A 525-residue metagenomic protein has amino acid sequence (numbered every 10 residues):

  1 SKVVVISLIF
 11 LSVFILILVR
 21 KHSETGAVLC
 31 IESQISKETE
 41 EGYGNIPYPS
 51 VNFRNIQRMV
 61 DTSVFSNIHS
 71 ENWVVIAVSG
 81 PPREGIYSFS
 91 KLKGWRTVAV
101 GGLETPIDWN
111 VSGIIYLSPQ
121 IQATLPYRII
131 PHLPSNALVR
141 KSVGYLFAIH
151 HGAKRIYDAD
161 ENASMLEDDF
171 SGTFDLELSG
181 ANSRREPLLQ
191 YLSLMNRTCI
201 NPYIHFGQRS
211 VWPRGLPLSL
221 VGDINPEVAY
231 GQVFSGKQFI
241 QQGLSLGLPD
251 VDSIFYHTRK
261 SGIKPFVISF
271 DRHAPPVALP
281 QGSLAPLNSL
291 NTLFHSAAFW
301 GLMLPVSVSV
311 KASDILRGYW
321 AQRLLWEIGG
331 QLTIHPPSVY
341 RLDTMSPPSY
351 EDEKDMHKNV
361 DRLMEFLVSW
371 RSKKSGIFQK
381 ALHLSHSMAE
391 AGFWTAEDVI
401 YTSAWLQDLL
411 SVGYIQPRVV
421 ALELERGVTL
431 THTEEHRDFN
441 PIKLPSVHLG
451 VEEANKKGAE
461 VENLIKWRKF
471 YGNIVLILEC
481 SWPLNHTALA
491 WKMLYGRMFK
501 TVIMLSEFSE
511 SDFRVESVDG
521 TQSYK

Functional and structural regions predicted by a protein language model:
S1-E41: N-terminal signal-anchor transmembrane helix specifying type II single-pass membrane topology of secretory-pathway
K2-S7, P348-A454, G458: Long, compositionally biased intrinsically disordered regions
I31, L290, A297-V308, G330-E353 (+1 more regions): Active-site donor/metal-binding and catalytic loop motifs of nucleotide-sugar-dependent glycosylation enzymes
S66-N67, I86-T97, L103-W109, L464-Y471 (+2 more regions): Short, acidic, metal-binding catalytic loop of nucleotide-sugar glycosyltransferases
G102-A153, E167-R184, M504-K525: Active-site-proximal specificity loops/subdomain of glycosyltransferases
I115-P131, M165-V306, Y350: Conserved catalytic core of nucleotide-sugar-dependent glycosyltransferases
I156: Short aromatic/hydrophobic "clamp" motif used to bind/position activated sugar donors
P286, T292, S309-G330: A short, conserved alpha-helix in the catalytic core of glycosyltransferases
